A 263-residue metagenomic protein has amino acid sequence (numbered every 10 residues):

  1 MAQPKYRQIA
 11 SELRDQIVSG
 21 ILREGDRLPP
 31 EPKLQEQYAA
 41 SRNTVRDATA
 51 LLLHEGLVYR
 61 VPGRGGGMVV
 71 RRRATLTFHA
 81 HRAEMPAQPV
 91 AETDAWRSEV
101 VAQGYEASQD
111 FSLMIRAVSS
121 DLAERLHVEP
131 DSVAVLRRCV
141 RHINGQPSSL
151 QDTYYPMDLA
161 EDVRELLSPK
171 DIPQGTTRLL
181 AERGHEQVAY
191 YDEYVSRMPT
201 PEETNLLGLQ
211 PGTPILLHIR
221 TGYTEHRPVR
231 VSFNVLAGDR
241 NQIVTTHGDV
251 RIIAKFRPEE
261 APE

Functional and structural regions predicted by a protein language model:
K5-Q8, E36-Q37, A50-R125, E129-P130 (+5 more regions): HTH-adjacent hinge/linker in prokaryotic transcriptional regulators
Q8-R27: Short helix->loop/beta-hairpin flanking segments within DNA-binding domains
E31: Helix-turn-helix DNA-binding elements, focusing on the entry/boundary residues of the two helices that contact DNA
T44: Residues in the helix-turn-helix
D47: DNA-binding alpha-helical recognition surfaces that contact promoter or target DNA
Q88-A237: Mid-protein regulatory/catalytic core that forms ligand/cofactor-binding pockets and protein-protein interaction
P228, R240-Q242, A254: Polybasic (Lys/Arg-rich)
